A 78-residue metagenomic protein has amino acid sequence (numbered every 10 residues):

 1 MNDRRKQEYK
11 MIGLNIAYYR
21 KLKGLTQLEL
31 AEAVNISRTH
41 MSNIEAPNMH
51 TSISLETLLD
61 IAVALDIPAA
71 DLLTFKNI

Functional and structural regions predicted by a protein language model:
M1-L22: A short, Lys/Arg-rich alpha-helix, primarily the initiator
I16, L30-A31, M41-I44, L72: Conserved hydrophobic/aromatic packing and binding residues within compact polymer-binding modules
A17, L28, L59: Residues within the helices of the helix-turn-helix
K21, E32, V63: Alpha-helical residues within the helix-turn-helix
N35-T51: Recognition helix of helix-turn-helix/homeodomain-like DNA-binding domains that insert into the DNA major groove
N48-V63: Short, basic-rich loop-to-helix N-cap that marks the start of a DNA-contacting helix
D66-I78: Short C-terminal boundary/hinge segments that cap the last helix of small helical domains
